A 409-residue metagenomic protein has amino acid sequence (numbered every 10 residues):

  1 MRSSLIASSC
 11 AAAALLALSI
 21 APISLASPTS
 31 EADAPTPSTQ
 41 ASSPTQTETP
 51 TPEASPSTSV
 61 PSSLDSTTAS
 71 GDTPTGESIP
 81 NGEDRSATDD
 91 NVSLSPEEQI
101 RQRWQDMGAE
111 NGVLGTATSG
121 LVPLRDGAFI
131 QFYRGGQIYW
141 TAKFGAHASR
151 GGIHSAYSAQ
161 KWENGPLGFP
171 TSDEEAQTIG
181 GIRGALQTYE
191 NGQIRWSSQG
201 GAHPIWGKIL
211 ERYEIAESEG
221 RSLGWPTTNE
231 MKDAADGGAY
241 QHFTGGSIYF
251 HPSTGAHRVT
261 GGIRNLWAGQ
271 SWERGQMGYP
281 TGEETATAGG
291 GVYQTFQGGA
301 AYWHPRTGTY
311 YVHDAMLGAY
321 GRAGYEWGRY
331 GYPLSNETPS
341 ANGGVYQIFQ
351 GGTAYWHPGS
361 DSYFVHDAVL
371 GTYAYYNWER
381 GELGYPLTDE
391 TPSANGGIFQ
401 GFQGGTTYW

Functional and structural regions predicted by a protein language model:
M1-P28: Secretory targeting and sorting signals
P22-Q40: Signal peptide processing junction and immediate N-terminal pro/mature segment of secreted/exported proteins
P37-S63, T67: Extracellular mucin-like PTS domains
P61-W409: Extended, compositionally biased repeat/scaffold regions that form elongated interaction surfaces
